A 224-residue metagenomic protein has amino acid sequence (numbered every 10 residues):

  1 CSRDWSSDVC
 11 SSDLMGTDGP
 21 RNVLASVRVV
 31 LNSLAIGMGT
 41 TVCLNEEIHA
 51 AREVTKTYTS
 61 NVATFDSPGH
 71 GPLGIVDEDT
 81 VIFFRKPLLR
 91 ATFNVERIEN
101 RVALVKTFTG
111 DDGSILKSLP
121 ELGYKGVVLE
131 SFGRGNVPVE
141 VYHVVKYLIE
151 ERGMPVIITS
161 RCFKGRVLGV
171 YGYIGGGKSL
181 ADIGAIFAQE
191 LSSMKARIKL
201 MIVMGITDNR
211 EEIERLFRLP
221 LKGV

Functional and structural regions predicted by a protein language model:
C1-W5, V9: Single conserved hydrophobic/aromatic residue that forms the stacking wall/gate of nucleotide- or nucleobase-binding
R3, G19-A25, V29, K56-V62 (+1 more regions): A glycine- and small-aliphatic-rich helix-loop capping segment at beta-alpha/alpha-beta transitions that lines
S6-S7, T41-N45, K106, E130 (+1 more regions): Short beta-strand segments
D8-S12, E47-I48, C162-K164: Acidic, glycine-rich active-site loops and adjacent beta-strand->loop/helix elements that engage anionic groups
D13-V54, I183-F187, N209, I213: Short, glycine-/small-residue-rich phosphate/pyrophosphate-handling segment
A35-G39, N45, G69-H70, E99-V102 (+2 more regions): Short coil/turn connectors at secondary-structure junctions
A50-R134, L219-V224: Accessory alpha-helical/coil subdomains and C-terminal extensions that flank or cap enzyme catalytic cores
R134-V224: C-terminal non-catalytic interaction/assembly regions of soluble proteins
